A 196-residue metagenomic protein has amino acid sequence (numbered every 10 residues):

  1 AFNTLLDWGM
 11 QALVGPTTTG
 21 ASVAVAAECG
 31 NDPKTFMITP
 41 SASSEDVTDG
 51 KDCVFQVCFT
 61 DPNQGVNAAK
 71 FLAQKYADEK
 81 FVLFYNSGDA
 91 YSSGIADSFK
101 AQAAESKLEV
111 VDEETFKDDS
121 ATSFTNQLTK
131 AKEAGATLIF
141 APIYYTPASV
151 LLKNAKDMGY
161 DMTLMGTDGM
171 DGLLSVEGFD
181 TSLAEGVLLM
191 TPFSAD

Functional and structural regions predicted by a protein language model:
A1-T48, F116-F124: Beta-alpha junction/loop-to-helix N-cap segments that form part of ligand/metal-binding clefts
L5-T18, T35-P40, K80-Y85, G135-Y145 (+2 more regions): Periplasmic-binding protein-like
L6, G30, A73-Q74, K132 (+2 more regions): Non-catalytic positions within long, well-ordered alpha-helices that form the structural scaffold/packing of enzyme
G15-T19, P40-S43, C58-T60, F84-G88 (+4 more regions): Active-site-proximal beta-strand/loop segments in catalytic clefts of secreted hydrolases
A21-V25, D46-D49, G65, A90-G94 (+2 more regions): Extracytoplasmic/secreted cell-surface and envelope-processing proteins
K34-K70, L188-T191: Extracellular glycoside hydrolase catalytic/binding regions
C53-T115, T137-L138: An alpha-beta-alpha
L152-D196: Extracellular/periplasmic periplasmic-binding protein-like sensory domains
